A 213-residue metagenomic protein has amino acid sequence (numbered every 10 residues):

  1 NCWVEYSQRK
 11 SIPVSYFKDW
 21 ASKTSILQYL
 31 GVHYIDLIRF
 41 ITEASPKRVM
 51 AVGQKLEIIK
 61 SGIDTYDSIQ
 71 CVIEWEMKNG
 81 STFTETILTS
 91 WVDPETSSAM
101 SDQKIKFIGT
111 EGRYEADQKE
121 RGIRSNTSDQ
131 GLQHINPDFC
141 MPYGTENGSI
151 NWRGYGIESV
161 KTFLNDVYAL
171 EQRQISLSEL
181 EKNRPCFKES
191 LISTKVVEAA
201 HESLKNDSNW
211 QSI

Functional and structural regions predicted by a protein language model:
N1-D64, C71, D207: Predominantly a Rossmann-like dinucleotide-binding segment in NAD(P)-dependent oxidoreductases
E5, R9, I41-A44, T110-Y114 (+3 more regions): Phosphate/oxyanion-binding loops and surfaces in catalytic or ligand/nucleic-acid-binding neighborhoods
K18, C140-N147, L170-E181: Short glycine/proline-rich turn/loop motifs
K23-L27, L56-E57, V92, T145-W152 (+1 more regions): Active-site rim elements
Q28-R39, Y66, G154-K161, N165 (+1 more regions): A structural signal for well-ordered alpha-helical segments within the folded catalytic domains of diverse enzymes
K60-Y66, M77-K161: NAD(P)-dinucleotide binding in Rossmann-like oxidoreductases
E74: Short hydrophobic/aromatic beta-strand micro-patches that form the beta-sheet surface supporting nucleotide- or nucleic
T162-I213: C-terminal helix-rich "cap/oligomerization" subdomain common to oxidoreductases
